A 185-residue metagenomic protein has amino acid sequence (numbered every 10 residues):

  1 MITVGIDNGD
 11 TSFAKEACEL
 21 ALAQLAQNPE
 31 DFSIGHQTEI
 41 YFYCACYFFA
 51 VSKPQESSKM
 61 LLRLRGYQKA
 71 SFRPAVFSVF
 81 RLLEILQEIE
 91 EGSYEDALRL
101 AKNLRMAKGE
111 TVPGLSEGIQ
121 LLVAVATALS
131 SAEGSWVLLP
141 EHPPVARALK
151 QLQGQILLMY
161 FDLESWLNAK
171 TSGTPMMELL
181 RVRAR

Functional and structural regions predicted by a protein language model:
M1-H36, I40-Y43: Long, internal scaffold/assembly segments composed of regular secondary structure
M1-T3, D7, H36-A50, V76-E90 (+1 more regions): "A position-specific structural signal for the A-helix of alpha-solenoid helical repeats
T11-S12, P54, Y94: TPR-repeat structural position
C18-E30, S58-A70, K102-P113, A146-R147: Amphipathic alpha-helical segments of tetratricopeptide repeats
E30, Q37, A75-F77, D96 (+1 more regions): Residues that mark the junctions of alpha-helical repeat units in TPR/alpha-solenoid scaffolds
F48, P54-L61, V76-L86, K102-T111: Alpha-helical solenoid repeat scaffolds used for protein-protein interaction
S93-R185: C-terminal non-catalytic interaction modules
